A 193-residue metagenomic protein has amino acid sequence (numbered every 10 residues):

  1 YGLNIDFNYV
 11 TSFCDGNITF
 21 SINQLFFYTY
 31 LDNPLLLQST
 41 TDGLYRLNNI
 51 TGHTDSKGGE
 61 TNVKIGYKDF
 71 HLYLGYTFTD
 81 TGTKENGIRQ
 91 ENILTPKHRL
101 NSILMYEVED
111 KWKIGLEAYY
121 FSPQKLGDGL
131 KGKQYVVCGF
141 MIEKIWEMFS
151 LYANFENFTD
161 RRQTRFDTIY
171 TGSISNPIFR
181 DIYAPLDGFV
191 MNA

Functional and structural regions predicted by a protein language model:
Y1-F7, I178-D181: Short intrinsically disordered, low-complexity coil segments enriched in acidic
Y1-I5, K57-T61, H98-S102, V136-F140 (+1 more regions): Hydrophobic, lipid-facing positions within transmembrane beta-strands of outer-membrane proteins
G2-N4, T19-S21, K111, Y135-V137 (+1 more regions): Active-site lining segments that contact anionic ligands and/or coordinate catalytic metals
Y9, F13-L35, S39-L126: Gram-negative outer-membrane beta-barrel transporters
T19-N23, L130, F155-E156, D167: Composition- and surface-driven signal marking solvent-exposed, interaction-prone regions in large proteins
D32, K144-A193: C-terminal beta-signal and adjacent terminal beta-strands/loops of Gram-negative outer-membrane beta-barrel proteins
G52, I93, K131, A184-P185: Aromatic-acidic/polar surface patches that form glycan- and anion
G127-K133: Solvent-exposed loop/turn segments connecting transmembrane beta-strands in outer-membrane beta-barrel proteins
